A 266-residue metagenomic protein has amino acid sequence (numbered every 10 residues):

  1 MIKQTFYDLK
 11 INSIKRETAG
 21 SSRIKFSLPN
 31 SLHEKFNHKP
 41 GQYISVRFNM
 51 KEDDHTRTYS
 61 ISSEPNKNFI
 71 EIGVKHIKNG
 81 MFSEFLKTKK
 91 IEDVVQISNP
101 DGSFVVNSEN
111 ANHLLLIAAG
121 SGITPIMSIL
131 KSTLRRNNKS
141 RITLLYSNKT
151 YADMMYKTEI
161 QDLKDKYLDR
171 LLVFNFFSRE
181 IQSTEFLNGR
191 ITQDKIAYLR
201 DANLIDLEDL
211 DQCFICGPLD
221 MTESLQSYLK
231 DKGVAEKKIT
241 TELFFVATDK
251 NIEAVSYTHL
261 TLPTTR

Functional and structural regions predicted by a protein language model:
I2-V94, S98, N112, N148-Y151 (+2 more regions): Ferredoxin-reductase
P100-E109: A short, basic/flexible loop-to-alpha-helix module at the beginning of a structural domain
M127-R135: Histidine-anchored nucleotide/phosphate-binding helix
N138-T184: Cysteine-dependent PTP/DSP-like catalytic domain, specifically the C-terminal lobe
T192-D206: Short amphipathic alpha-helix with an adjacent loop that forms part of the alpha/beta core around
I205-L229: A glycine-rich beta-strand to alpha-helix segment that forms a phosphate/ribose-binding loop at ligand/cofactor sites
E236-S256: Short, flexible loop segments at boundaries between secondary-structure elements
T258-T264: Conserved small/polar residues in nucleotide/adenosyl-binding loops
